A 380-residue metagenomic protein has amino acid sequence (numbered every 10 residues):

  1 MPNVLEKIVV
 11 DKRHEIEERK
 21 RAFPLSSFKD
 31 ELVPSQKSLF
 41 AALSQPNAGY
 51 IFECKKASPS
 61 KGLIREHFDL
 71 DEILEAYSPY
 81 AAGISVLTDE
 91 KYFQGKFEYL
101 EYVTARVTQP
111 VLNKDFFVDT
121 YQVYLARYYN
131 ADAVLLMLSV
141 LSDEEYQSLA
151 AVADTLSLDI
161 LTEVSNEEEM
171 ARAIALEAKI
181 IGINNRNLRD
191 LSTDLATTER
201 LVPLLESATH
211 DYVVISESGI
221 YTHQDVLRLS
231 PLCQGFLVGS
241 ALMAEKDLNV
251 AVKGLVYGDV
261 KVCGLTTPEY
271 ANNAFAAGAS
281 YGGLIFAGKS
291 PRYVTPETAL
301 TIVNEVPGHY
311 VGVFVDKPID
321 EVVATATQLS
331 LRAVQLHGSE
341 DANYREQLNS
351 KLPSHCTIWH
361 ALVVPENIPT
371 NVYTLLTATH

Functional and structural regions predicted by a protein language model:
M1-S60, K246-N273: N-terminal amphipathic alpha-helix/helix-capping segment at the start of soluble metabolic enzymes
I8, F52, Y77, I84 (+8 more regions): Conserved, mostly hydrophobic/aromatic
Y50-C54, I84-V86, V111-K114, V134-L136 (+10 more regions): Hydrophobic faces of well-ordered beta-strands that scaffold small-molecule active sites in alpha/beta enzyme cores
S60-T155, L161, E169-R172, T198-L201 (+1 more regions): N-terminal active-site wall of soluble small-molecule enzyme domains
V118-N130, S165-L176, V213-V238, T266-A277 (+3 more regions): Catalytic cores of alpha/beta
L125-E145, G182-S192, L232-V252, A279-P291 (+2 more regions): Glycine-rich phosphate-binding active-site loops on the catalytic face of alpha/beta enzymes
L195-L205, S230, L242-V260, P296-V306 (+1 more regions): C-terminal helical cap(s) of enzyme catalytic domains, especially alpha/beta-barrels
F236-A241, K246, S339, R345-K351 (+1 more regions): Classical nucleotidyltransferase
